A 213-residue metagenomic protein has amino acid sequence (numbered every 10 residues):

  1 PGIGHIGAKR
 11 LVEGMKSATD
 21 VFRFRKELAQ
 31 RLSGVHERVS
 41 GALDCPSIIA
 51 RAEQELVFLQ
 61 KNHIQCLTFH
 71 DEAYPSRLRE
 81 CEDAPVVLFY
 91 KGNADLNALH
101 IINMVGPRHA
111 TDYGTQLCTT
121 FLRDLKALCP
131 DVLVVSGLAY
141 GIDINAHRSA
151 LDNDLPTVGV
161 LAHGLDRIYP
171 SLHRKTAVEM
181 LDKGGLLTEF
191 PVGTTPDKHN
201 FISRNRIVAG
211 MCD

Functional and structural regions predicted by a protein language model:
P1-E72: Short, small/acidic-rich helices and loops at N termini and domain boundaries of DNA replication/processing enzymes
N62, T68-D213: Glycine-biased, small-residue-rich flexible motifs in mid-sequence functional cores and linkers
